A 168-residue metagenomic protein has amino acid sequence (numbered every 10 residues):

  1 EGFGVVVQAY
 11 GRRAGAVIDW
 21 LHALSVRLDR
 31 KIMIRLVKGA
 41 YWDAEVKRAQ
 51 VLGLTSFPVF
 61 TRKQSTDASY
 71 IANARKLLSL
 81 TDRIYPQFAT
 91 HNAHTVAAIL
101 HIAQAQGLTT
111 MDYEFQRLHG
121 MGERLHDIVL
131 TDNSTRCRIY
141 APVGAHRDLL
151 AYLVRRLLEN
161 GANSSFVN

Functional and structural regions predicted by a protein language model:
E1-N168: Positively charged, amphipathic and often flexible ligand-engagement surfaces
